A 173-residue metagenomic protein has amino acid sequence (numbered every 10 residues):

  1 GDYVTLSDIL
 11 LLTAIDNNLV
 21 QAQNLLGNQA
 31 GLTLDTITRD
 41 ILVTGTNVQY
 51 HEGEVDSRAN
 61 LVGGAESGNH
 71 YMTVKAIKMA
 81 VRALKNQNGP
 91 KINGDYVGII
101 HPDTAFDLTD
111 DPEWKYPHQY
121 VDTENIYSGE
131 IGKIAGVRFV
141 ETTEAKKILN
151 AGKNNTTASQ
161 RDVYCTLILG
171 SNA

Functional and structural regions predicted by a protein language model:
G1-D2: Assembly/oligomerization interface modules of large self-assembling protein complexes
I9-N86, D103: Alpha-helical scaffold segments that mediate packing/assembly in large oligomeric complexes
T33, L84-I92, K115, K146 (+1 more regions): Short secondary-structure junctions and interdomain/linker hinges
G45, N88, K133-G136: Glycine-centered flexibility motif
A59-K78, D110-A173: Sequence/fold signature of self-assembling virion shell proteins
K78, K85-N86, P90-H101, F106-L108: Extended amphipathic alpha-helical segments with heptad-repeat/coiled-coil character used for oligomerization, fusion
